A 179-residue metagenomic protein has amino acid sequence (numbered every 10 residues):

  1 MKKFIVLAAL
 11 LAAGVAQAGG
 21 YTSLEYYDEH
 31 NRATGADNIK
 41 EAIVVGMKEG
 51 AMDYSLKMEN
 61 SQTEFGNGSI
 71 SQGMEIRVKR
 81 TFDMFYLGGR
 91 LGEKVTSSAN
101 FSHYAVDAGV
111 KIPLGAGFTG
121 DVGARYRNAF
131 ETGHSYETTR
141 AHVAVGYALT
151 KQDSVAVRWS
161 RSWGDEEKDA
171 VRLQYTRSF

Functional and structural regions predicted by a protein language model:
M1-S23: Cleavable N-terminal export/targeting peptides
A16-G66: Short glycine/proline- and aromatic-enriched beta-strand/turn motifs that initiate or cap beta-hairpins
G20-L24, G50-L56, F82-G89, L114-V122 (+1 more regions): Repeated loop/turn-to-beta-strand initiation elements of outer-membrane beta-barrel proteins
Y27-A33, K57-G66, G92-A99, R125-G133 (+2 more regions): Sequence/structural signature of outer-membrane beta-barrel proteins
D37-E41, G68-M74, V95, N100-V106 (+2 more regions): Residues that define the transmembrane beta-barrel architecture of outer-membrane proteins
V45-E49, V78-F82, E93, V110-I112 (+3 more regions): Residue-level signature of outer-membrane beta-barrel architecture
F82-A129: Surface-exposed, polar helix/loop patches in the mature regions of secreted/periplasmic/lumenal proteins that form
A141-L149, E167-F179: Outer-membrane beta-barrel "beta-signal"
